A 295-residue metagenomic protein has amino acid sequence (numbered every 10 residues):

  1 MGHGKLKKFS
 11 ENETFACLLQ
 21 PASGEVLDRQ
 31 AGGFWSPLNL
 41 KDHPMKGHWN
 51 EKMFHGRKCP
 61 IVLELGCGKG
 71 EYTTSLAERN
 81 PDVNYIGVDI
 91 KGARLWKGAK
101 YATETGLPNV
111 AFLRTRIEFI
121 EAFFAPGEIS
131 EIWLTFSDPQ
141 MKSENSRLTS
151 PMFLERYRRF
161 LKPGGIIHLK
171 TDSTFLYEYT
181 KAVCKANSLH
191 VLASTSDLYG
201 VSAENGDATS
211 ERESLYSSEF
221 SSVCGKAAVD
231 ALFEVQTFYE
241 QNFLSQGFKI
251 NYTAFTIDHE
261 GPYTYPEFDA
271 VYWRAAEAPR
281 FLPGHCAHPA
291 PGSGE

Functional and structural regions predicted by a protein language model:
M1-R57, T195-E295: SAM/dcSAM-binding transferase cores
G66-G70: Class I SAM-dependent methyltransferase "Motif I" SAM/SAH-binding loop
K91: Conserved SAM/SAH-binding beta-strand->alpha-helix loop
K100-P126: S-adenosyl-L-methionine
F123-E131, F136: A short acidic, Gly/Pro-enriched loop at the edge of an enzyme's catalytic core that lines a small-molecule cofactor
T149-P163: A short glycine-rich, Lys/Arg-flanked "PGG" loop and its adjoining helix->strand segment in the class I
G164-T171: Conserved beta-strand signature within the Rossmann-like core of class I S-adenosyl-L-methionine
